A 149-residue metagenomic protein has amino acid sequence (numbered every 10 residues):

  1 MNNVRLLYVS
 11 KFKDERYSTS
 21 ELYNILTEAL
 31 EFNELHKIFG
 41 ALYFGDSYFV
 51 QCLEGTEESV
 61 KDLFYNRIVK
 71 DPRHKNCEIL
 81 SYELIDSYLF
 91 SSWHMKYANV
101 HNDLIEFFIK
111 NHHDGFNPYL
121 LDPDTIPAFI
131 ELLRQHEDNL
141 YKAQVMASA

Functional and structural regions predicted by a protein language model:
M1-A149: Charge-rich, low-complexity N-terminal segments
